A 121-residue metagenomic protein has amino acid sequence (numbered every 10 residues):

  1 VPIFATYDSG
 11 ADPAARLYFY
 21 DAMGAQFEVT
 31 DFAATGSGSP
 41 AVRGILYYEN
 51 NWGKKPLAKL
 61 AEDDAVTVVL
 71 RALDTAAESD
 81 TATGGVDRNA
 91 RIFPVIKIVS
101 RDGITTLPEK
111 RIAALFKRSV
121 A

Functional and structural regions predicted by a protein language model:
V1-A121: Long, low-complexity N-terminal extensions
